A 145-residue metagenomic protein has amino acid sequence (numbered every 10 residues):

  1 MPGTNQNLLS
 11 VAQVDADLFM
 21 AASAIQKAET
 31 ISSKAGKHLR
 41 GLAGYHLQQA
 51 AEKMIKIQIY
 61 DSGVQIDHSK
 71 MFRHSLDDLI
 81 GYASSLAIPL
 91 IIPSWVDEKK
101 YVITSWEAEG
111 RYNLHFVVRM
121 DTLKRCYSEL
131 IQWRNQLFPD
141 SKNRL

Functional and structural regions predicted by a protein language model:
M1-Q13, F19-T30, I59-L145: Long, charged low-complexity segments
I25-G41: Helix-loop segments that flank and shape redox-cofactor active sites
K37-Y60: Short, hydrophobic, well-ordered secondary-structure elements
